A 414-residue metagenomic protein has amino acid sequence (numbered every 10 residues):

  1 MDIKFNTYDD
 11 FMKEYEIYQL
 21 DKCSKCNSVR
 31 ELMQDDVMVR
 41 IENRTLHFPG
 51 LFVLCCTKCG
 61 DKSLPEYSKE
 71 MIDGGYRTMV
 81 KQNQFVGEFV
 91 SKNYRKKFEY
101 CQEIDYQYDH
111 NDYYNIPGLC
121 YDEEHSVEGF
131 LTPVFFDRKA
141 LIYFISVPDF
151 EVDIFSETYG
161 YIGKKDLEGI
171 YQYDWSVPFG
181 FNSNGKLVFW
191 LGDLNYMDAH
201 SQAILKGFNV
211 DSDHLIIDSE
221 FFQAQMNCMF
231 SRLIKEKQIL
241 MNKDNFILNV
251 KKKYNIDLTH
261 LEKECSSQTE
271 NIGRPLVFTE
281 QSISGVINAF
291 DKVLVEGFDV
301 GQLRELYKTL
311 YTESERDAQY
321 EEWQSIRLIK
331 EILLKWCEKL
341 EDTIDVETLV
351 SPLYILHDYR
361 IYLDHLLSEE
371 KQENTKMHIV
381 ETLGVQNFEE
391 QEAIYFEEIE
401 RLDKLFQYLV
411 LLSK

Functional and structural regions predicted by a protein language model:
M1-L20, M33-V37, P49: Long, charged/polar, low-complexity intrinsically disordered N-terminal extensions that precede catalytic
Y8-Y18, G60-K62, E66-M71, K81-G180 (+5 more regions): Amphipathic alpha-helical interface elements
C23-C26, C56: Short cysteine-rich clusters marking metal-coordination/redox-active sites
N27-R30, S63: Cys/His-rich microdomains that often coordinate metals
Q34-R40, S68-G74: Short cysteine/histidine-rich zinc-coordinating motifs and their immediately flanking basic loops
M38-V53: Short linker/helix segments within small regulatory modules
E347-V380: Histidine-centered, metal-coordinating catalytic motifs and their short helical/loop contexts
I379-I394: Short secondary-structure subsegments characteristic of cysteine-rich extracellular domains
